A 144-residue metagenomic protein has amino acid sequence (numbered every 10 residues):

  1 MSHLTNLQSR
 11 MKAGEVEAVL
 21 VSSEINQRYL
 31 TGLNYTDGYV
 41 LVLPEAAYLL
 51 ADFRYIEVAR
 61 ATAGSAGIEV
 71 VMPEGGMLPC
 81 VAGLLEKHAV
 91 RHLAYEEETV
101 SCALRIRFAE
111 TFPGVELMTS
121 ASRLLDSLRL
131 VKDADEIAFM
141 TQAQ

Functional and structural regions predicted by a protein language model:
M1-Y48, L78-A89, E110-F112, E116-L117: Terminal domain-start leader segments
L4, E45, G76-Q144: Flexible, acidic/His-enriched mid-domain "rim/lid" segments that flank
S22, D52, E96: Replace "coordinates the UDP/GDP/TDP-sugar" with "coordinates nucleotide-activated sugar donors
N26, A51-V58, V100-L104: Short, polar loop motifs at secondary-structure junctions
R28-N34, I56-E57, L125-D126, K132: Generic, ordered loop/turn and secondary-structure boundary motif
G32-N34, A61-T62, R105-F108: Short amphipathic alpha-helical segments
V42, A66-G67, A121-S122: A short, structure-level motif marking secondary-structure boundaries and short turns
D52-P79, G83: Compact, glycine/acidic-enriched structural inserts
